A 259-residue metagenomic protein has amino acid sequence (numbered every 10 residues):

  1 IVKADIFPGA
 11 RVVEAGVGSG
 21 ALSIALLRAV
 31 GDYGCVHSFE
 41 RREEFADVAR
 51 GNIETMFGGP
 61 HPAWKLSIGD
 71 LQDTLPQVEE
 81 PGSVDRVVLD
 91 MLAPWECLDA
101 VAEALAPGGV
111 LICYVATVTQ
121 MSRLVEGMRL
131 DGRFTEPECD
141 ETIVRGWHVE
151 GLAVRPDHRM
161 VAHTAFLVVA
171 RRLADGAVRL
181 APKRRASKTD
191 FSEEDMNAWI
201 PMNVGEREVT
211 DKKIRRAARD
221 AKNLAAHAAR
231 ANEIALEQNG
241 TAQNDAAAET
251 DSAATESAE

Functional and structural regions predicted by a protein language model:
G9-G18: Conserved class I S-adenosyl-L-methionine
S19-G31: Conserved SAM-binding loop of SAM-dependent methyltransferases across substrates and taxa, primarily the Class I
L26, A100-V101, L111: Class I S-adenosylmethionine-dependent transferase superfamily signal
Y33-H37: Short beta-strand element of Class I
F39-L89: S-adenosyl-L-methionine
E96-P107, R129: A short glycine-rich, Lys/Arg-flanked "PGG" loop and its adjoining helix->strand segment in the class I
G108-A116: Conserved beta-strand signature within the Rossmann-like core of class I S-adenosyl-L-methionine
E126-E259: SAM/dcSAM-binding transferase cores
